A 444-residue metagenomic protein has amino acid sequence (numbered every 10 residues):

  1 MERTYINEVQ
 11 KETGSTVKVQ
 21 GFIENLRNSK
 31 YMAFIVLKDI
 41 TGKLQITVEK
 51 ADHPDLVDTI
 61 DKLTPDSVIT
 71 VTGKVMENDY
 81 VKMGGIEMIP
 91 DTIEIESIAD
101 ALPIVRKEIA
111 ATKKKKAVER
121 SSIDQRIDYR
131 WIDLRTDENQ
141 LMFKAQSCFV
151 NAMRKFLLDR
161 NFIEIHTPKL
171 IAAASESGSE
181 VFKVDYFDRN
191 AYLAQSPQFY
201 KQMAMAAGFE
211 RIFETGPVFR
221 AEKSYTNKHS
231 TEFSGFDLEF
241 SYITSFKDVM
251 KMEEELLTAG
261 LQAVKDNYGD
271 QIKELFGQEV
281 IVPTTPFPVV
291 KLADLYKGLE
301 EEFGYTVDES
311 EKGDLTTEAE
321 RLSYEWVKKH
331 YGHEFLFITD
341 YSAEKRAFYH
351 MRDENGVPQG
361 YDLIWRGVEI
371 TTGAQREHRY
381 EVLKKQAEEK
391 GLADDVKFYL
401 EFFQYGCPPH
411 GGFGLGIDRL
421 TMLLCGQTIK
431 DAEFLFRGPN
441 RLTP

Functional and structural regions predicted by a protein language model:
E2-I243, I429, L435: Class II aminoacyl-tRNA synthetase-like tRNA-binding/catalytic domains
N7, I281-V282: General secondary-structure propensity
E108-I109, G269-Q271, R419: Juxtamembrane/interface motifs at transmembrane-helix termini
L134-D137, D266, L299: Polar, glycine-rich mid-to-C-terminal structural blocks that act as macromolecule-binding/assembly scaffolds
E164-H166, D270-F276, I338: Cytochrome P450 heme-thiolate monooxygenase catalytic core
E180-Q262, G277, T285-P444: A translation/RNA-centric and nucleic-acid-associated enzymatic feature enriched in Class II aminoacyl-tRNA synthetases
A259-K273: Flexible helix-coil linker/hinge segments at domain or subdomain boundaries
